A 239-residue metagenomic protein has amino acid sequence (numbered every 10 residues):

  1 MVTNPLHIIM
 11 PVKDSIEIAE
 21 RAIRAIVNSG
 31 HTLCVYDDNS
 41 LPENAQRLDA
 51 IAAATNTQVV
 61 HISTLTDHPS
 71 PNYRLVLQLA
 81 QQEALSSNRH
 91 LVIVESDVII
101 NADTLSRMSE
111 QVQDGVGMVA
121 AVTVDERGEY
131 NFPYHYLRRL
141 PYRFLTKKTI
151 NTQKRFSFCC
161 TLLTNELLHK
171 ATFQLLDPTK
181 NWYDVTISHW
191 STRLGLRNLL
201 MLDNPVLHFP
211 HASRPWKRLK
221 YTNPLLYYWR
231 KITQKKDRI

Functional and structural regions predicted by a protein language model:
N4-M10, T32-Y36: Hydrophobic targeting segments
D14-N28: Short, well-formed alpha-helical segments that are part of the catalytic scaffolds of diverse glycosyltransferases
D37-L48: A conserved acidic beta->alpha catalytic loop
N56-L85: Active-site-proximal specificity loops/subdomain of glycosyltransferases
N88-I99: Short beta-strand-to-loop acidic/aromatic patch adjacent to the donor-nucleotide binding site
E95, F156-T164, L175-P178, W182: A conserved catalytic-core signature of glycosyltransferases
N101, R107-A171: Conserved catalytic core of nucleotide-sugar-dependent glycosyltransferases
D177-I239: C-terminal catalytic/acceptor-binding lobe
